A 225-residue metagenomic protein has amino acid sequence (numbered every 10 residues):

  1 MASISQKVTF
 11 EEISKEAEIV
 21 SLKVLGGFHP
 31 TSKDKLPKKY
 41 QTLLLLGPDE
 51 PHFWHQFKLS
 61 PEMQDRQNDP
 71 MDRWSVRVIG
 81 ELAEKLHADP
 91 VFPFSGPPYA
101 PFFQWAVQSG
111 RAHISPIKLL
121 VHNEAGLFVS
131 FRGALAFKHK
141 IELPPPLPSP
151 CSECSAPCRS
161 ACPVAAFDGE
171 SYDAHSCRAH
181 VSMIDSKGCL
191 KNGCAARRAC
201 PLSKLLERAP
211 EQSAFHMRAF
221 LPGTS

Functional and structural regions predicted by a protein language model:
M1-S225: Non-ligating segments of multi-cofactor redox enzymes
